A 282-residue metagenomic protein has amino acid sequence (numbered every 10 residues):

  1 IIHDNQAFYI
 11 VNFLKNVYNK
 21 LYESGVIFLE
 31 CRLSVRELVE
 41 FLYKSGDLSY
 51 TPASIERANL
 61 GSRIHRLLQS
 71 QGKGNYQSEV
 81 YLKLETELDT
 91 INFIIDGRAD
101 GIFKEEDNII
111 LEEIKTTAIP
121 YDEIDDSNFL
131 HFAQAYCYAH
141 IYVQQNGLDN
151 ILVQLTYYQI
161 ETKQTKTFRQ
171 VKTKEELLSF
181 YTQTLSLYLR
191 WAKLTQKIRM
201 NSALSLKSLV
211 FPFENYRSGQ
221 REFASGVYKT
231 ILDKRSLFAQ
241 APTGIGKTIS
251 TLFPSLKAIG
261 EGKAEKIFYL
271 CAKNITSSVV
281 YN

Functional and structural regions predicted by a protein language model:
I10-N108, A133: Metal-dependent nuclease catalytic cores that hydrolyze phosphodiester bonds in DNA/RNA, characterized by
L84-S179: Mg2+/Mn2+-dependent nuclease catalytic core
Q164-K166, I249-T251, S278-N282: A short acidic (Asp/Glu
K174-S208: Polybasic (Lys/Arg-rich)
R199-Q240: Conserved pre-motif I regulatory segment
D233-P254, K266: Walker A/P-loop
A258-K263: Post-Walker A helix-loop "phosphate-sensing" segment adjacent to the P-loop in P-loop NTPases
K266-N282: Conserved Walker A/P-loop ATP-binding site and its immediately adjacent core in helicase/helicase-like ATPase domains
